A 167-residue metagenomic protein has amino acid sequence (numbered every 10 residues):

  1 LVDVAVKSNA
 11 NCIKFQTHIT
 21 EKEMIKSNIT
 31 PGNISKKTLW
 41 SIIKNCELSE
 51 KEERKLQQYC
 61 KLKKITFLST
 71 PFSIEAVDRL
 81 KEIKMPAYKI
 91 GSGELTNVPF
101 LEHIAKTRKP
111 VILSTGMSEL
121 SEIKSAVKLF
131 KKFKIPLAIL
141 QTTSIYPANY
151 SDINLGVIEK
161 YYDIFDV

Functional and structural regions predicted by a protein language model:
L1-V167: Catalytic cores and adjacent flexible loops of soluble metabolic enzymes that perform enolate/carbanion chemistry on
